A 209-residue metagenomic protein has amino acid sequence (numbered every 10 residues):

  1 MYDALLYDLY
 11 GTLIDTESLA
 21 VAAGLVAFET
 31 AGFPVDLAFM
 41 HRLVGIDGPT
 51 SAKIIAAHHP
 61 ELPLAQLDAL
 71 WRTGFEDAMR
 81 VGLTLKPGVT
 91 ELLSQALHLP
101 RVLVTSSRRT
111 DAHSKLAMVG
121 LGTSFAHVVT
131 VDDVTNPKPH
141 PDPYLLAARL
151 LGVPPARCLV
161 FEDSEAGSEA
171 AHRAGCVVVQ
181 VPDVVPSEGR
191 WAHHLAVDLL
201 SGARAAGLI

Functional and structural regions predicted by a protein language model:
M1-Y2, T90, P100, R108-I209: Asp-based, Mg2+/Mn2+-dependent phosphohydrolase catalytic module
Y2-E91, L97: N-terminal helical cap/lid subdomain that shapes the substrate entry/recognition surface in HAD-like hydrolases
T12, T105-S107: Conserved phosphate-coupling serine/threonine residues in phosphotransfer and NTP-handling enzymes
T16, L43, L103-V104, E162-D163: Small/polar loops that bind or transfer phosphate-bearing groups
L85, V104, N136: Residue-level marker of regulatory loop/turn positions in helix-turn-helix DNA-binding domains and in histidine
S94, V102: Conserved serine/cysteine hydrolase catalytic core
